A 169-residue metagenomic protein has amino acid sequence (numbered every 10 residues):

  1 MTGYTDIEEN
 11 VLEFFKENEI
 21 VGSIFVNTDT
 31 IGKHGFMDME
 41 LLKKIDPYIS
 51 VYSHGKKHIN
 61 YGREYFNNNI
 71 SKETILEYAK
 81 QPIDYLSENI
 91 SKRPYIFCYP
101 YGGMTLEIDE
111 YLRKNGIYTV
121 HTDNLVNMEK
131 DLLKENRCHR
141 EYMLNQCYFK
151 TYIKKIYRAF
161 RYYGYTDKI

Functional and structural regions predicted by a protein language model:
Y4-T105, E135-C138: Metal-dependent polysaccharide deacetylase catalytic core of the NodB/CE4 family, i.e., the active-site-bearing domain
V26-N27, K56-H58, N89-I96, G103-F149 (+1 more regions): His/Asp/Glu-enriched short active-site or ligand-binding loop at hydrolase and phosphoryl-transfer sites
K33-G35, K80, Y118, A159 (+1 more regions): Short amphipathic alpha-helical surface micro-motifs
G35, Y61-Y65, I117, M128 (+2 more regions): Solvent-exposed, non-transmembrane amphipathic alpha-helical segments
F149-I169: Low-complexity, Gly/Ser/Thr/Pro-rich intrinsically disordered linker/tail segments
